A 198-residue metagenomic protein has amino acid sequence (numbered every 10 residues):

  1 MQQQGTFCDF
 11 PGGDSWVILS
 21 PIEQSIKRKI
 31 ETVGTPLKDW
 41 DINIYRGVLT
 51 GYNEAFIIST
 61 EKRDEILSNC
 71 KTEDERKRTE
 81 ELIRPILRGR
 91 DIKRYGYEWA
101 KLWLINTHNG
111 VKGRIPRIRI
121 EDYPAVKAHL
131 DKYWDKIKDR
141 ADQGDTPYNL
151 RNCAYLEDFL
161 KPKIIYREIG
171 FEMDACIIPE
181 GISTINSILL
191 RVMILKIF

Functional and structural regions predicted by a protein language model:
Q3-F198: Polybasic, glycine- and aromatic-enriched phosphate-binding surface used to engage nucleic acids
